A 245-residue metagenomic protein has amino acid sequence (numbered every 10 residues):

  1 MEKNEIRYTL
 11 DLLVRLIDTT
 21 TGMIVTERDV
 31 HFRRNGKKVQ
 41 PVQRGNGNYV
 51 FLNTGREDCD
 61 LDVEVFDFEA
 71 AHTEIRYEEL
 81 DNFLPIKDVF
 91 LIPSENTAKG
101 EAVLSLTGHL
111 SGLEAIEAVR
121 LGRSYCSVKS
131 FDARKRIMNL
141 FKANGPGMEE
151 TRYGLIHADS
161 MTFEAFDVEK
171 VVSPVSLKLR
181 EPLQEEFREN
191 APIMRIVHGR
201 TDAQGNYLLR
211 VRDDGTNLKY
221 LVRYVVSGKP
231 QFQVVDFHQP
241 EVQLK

Functional and structural regions predicted by a protein language model:
M1-D11, I17-T20, I24, D81-R134 (+1 more regions): Beta-strand-rich domain onsets/edges
T19-T21, F32-V39, F66-F68, L113 (+3 more regions): Change "in extracellular beta-sheet-rich domains … of secreted and cell-surface proteins" to "in beta-sheet-rich domains
M23-G55, I196-L208: Short, acidic Ser/Thr/Gly-rich low-complexity loop/linker segments typical of extracellular and cell-surface proteins
N46-T54, D88, N139-K142, K178-R180 (+2 more regions): Exposed aromatic-hydrophobic patches
N48-P85, M161, G215-Q243: A short, solvent-exposed loop/turn motif at the edges and junctions of modular extracellular/periplasmic domains
Y77-L84, K170-V172, R200-A203: Short proline/glycine- and polar residue-rich coil/turn motifs
E95-E186: Autoprocessing Asn-cyclization modules and mimics
Q184-I196: Surface-exposed interaction regions enriched in Ser/Thr/Asp/Glu that occur as long low-complexity tracts or repetitive
